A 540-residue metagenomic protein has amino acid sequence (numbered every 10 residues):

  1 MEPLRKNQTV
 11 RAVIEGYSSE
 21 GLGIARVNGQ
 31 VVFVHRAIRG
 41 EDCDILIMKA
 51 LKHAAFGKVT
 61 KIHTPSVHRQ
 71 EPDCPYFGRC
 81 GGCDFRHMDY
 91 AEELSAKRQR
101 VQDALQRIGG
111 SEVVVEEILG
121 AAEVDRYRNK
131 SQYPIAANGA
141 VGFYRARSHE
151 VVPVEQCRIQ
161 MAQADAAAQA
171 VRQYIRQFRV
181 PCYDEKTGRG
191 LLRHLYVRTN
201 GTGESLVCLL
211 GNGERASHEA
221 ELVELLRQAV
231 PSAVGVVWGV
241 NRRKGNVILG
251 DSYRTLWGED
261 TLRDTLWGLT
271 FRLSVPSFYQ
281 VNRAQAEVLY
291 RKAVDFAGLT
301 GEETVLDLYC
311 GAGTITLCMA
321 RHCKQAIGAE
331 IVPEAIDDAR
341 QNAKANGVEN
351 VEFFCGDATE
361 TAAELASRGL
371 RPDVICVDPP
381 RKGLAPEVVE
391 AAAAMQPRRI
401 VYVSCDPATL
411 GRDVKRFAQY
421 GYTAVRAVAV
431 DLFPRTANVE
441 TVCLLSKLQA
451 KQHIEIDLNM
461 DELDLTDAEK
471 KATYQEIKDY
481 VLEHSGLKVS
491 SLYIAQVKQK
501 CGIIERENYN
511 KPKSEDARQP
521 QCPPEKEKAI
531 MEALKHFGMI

Functional and structural regions predicted by a protein language model:
M1-Y76, E352-F353, E360: Terminal RNA-binding accessory module
E2-Q8, S19, E214-D467, Y474-Q475: Rossmann-like S-adenosyl-L-methionine
T60-P72, G78-C182, T202, A216: Extended interfacial segments that mediate partner engagement and assembly in macromolecular machines
P153, V197, G203-N212, T270-S274: Short, aliphatic-rich beta-strand segments
T466-D479, S490-S491, E505: Short, charged amphipathic recognition helices of the HTH superfamily and cognate SANT/SANTA-like modules
K471, Q519-I540: Phospho-regulated, low-complexity intrinsically disordered regions of nuclear gene-regulatory and chromatin-associated
T473-S485, A495-C501: DNA-recognition alpha helix
E505-E515: Short Lys/Arg-enriched helix C-cap and helix-to-coil transition segments that create basic nucleic-acid-contact patches
